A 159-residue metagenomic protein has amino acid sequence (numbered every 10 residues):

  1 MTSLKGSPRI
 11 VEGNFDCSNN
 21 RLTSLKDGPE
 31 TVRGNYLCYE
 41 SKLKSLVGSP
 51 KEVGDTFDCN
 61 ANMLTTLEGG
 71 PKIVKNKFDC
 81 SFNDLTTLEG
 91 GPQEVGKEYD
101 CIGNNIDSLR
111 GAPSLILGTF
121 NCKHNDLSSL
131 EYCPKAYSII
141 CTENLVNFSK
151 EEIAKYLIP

Functional and structural regions predicted by a protein language model:
L4, L25-G28, L46, V53 (+6 more regions): Canonical leucine-rich repeat
K5, E12, N19, K42-K44 (+3 more regions): Intrinsically disordered, low-complexity polyampholyte segments enriched for Lys and acidic residues
P8-G13, P29-G34, P50-D55, P71-N76 (+3 more regions): Short, solvent-exposed linear patches
F15, Y36, S114-P159: Leucine-rich solenoid repeat scaffolds
N20, S41, N62, N83 (+3 more regions): Conserved "Asn-ladder"/turn position within leucine-rich repeats
L64, L85-T86, G103, K123 (+1 more regions): Generic alpha-helical hydrophobic packing signal
